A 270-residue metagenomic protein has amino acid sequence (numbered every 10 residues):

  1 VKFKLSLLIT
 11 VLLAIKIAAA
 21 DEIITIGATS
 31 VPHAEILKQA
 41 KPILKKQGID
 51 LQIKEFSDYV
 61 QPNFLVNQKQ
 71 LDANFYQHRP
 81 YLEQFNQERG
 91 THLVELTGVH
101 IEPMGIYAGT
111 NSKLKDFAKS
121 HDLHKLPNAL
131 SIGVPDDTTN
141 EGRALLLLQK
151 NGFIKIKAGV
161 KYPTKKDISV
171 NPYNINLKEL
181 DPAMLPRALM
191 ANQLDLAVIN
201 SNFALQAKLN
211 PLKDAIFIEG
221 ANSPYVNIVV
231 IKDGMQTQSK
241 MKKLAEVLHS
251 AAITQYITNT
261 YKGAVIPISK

Functional and structural regions predicted by a protein language model:
D21-V31, I49-E55, L130-I132: Short, well-ordered beta-strand elements
I23-A40, S57-Q61, I268: Extracytoplasmic "Venus flytrap"
I53-F64, V160-R187: Short helix-initiation/N-cap motifs at beta->coil->alpha
E55-Y59, N74-E83, H100, D181-P182 (+2 more regions): Beta->alpha turn/N-cap motifs
N67-Q77, L130, N174-I175, A191-L196: Alpha-to-beta junction loops
T91, L96-K155, T254: A conserved helix-loop-strand patch within extracytoplasmic ligand-binding domains of the periplasmic binding
G98-A108, L205-H249, V265-K270: Periplasmic-binding protein-like
P135-L147, N151-G152, K157-P163, A245-K270: Ligand-binding clefts/hinges and TM-proximal coupling segments of bilobed small-molecule sensing domains
